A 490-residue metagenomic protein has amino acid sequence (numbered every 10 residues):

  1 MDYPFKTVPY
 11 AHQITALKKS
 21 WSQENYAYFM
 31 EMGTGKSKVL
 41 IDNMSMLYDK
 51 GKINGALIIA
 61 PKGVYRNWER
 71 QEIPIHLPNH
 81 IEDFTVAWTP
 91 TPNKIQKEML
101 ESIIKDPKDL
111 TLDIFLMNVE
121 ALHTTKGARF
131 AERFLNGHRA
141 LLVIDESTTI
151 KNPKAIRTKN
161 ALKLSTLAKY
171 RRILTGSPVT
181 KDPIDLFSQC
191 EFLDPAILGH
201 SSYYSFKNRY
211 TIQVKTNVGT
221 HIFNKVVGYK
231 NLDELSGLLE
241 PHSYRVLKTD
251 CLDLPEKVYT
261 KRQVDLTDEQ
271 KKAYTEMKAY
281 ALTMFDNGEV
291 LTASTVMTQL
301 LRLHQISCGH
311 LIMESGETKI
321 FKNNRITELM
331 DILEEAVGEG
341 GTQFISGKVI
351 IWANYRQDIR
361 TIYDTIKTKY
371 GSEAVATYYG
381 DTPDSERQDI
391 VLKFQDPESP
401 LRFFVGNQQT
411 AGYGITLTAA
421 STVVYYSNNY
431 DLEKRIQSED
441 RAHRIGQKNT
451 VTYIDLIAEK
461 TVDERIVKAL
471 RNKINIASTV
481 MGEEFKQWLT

Functional and structural regions predicted by a protein language model:
M1, T34-G35, V39-K52, P61 (+4 more regions): Conserved Helicase C-terminal RecA-like lobe
M1-F29: Conserved pre-motif I regulatory segment
M32-G33, A168-P183, E191: Conserved helicase ATPase motor motifs in RecA-like P-loop NTPase domains
V39, K52-I75, T180-D185, N354-R356: Conserved Walker A/P-loop ATP-binding site and its immediately adjacent core in helicase/helicase-like ATPase domains
V64-N93, L193-A196, K369-S372: Conserved helix-turn-beta segment of the N-terminal RecA-like "Helicase ATP-binding" lobe in SF1/SF2 helicases
E101, L116-A121, R129-N136, A155-K169 (+3 more regions): Inter-lobe coupling linker of SF2 helicases/translocases
H123-T125, K181-P183, I359-Y363, Q388 (+2 more regions): SF2 helicase motor core recognition
Y430-T490: A conserved SF2-helicase RecA2
